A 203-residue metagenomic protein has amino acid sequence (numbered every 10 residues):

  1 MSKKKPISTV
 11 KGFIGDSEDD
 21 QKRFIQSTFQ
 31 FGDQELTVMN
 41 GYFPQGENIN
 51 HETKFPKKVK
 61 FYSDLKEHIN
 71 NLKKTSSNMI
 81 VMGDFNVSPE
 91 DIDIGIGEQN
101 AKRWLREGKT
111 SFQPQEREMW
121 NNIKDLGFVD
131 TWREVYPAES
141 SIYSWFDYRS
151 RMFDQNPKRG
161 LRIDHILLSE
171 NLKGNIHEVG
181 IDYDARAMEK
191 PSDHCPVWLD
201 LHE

Functional and structural regions predicted by a protein language model:
M1-N50: Structured beta-strand-rich core segments of catalytic domains in phosphoester-bond hydrolases
K3, S27-D33, S169-E170, S192 (+1 more regions): Active-site beta-strand termini and strand-to-loop segments that position acidic
F13-D16, F43-S63, K102-G108: Surface-exposed cleft-lining segments at the edges of enzyme active sites
Q21-Q26, G160-D164, S192-W198: Short hydrophobic/aromatic beta-strand or adjacent loop that forms the aromatic wall/cage of a ligand/substrate-binding
N48-I49, S88-P89, A187: Active-site environment of divalent metal-dependent phosphoester hydrolases
F61-I163, L168: Metal-dependent phosphoesterases centered on the DNase I-like endonuclease/exonuclease/phosphatase
M152-N156, A185-P191: Short proline/glycine-enriched turn/loop segments at secondary-structure junctions
I176-A187: Low-complexity, intrinsically disordered Gly/Pro/Thr-rich segments
